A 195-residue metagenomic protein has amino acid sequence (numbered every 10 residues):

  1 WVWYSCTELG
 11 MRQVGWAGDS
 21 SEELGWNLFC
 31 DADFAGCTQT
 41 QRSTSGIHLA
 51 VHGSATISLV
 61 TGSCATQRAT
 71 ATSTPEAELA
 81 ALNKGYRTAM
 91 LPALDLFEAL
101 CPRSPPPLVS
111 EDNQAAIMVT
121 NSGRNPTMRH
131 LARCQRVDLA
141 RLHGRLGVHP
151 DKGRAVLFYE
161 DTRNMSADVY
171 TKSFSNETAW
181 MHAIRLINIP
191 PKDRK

Functional and structural regions predicted by a protein language model:
W1-G18: Amphipathic alpha-helical
T7-R12, L24-L28, G46-L49, I57-L59 (+2 more regions): Conserved active-site beta-strand-loop modules that form the wall/rim of enzyme catalytic pockets and either contain
W16-S20, N27, E98: Membrane-interfacial loop- and helix-cap regions that link adjacent transmembrane helices in polytopic membrane proteins
S20-E22, S54-I57, P150-G153: Short, solvent-exposed loop/turn segments that connect beta-strands within catalytic domains and beta-strand-rich
E22-Q39: Two-metal-ion RNase H-like nuclease active-site motif
Q39-S45: Short, flexible loop/turn motifs enriched in small residues
A50-A80: A short, polar/acidic, helix/strand-boundary loop motif
R68-K195: RNase H-like nuclease module associated with reverse transcription
